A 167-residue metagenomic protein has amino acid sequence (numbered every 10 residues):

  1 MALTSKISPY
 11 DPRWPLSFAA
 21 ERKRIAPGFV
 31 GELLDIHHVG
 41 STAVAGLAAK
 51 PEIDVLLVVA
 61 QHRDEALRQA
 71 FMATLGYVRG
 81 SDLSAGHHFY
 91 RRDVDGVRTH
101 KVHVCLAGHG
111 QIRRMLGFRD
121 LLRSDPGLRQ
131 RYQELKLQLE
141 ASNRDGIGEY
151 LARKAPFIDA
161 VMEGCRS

Functional and structural regions predicted by a protein language model:
M1-A2, G46-K50, V94, R113: Short, flexible turn/loop "capping" segments at secondary-structure junctions
M1-H37, D159: Helical scaffold of the NTase/Pol beta-like nucleotidyltransferase catalytic core
L3-S5, P51-V55, R98-H100: Short amphipathic alpha-helical segments
K6-R13, L57, G117-L122: Short histidine-centered catalytic/ligand-binding loop motif
R24-L67: Active-site nucleotide-donor binding segment shared across nucleotidyl transfer reactions
L67-G76: Short amphipathic alpha-helices in soluble, non-transmembrane regions that often serve as interface/regulatory elements
L75-G110: Conserved catalytic core of two-metal-ion nucleotidyltransferases
G110-S167: Catalytic cores of NTP-dependent nucleotidyl/adenyl transfer enzymes across multiple folds
